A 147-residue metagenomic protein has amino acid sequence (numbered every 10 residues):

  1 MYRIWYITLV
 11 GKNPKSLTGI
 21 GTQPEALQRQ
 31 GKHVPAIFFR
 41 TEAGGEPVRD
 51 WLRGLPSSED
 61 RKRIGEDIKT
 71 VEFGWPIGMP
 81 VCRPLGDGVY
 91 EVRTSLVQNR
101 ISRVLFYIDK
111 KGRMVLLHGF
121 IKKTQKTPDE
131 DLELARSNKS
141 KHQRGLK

Functional and structural regions predicted by a protein language model:
M1-I101, K110-M114, I121-K147: Basic, Lys/Arg-enriched alpha-helical interface segments
V104-L105: Hydrophobic/aromatic beta-strand elements that line small-molecule binding cavities or substrate pockets in beta-rich
